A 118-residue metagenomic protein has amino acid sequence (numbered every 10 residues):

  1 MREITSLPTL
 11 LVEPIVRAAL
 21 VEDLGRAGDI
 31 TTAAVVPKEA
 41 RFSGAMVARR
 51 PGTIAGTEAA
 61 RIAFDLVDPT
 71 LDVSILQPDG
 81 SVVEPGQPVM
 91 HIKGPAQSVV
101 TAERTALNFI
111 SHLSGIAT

Functional and structural regions predicted by a protein language model:
R2-T118: Acidic/glycine-rich phosphate/pyrophosphate-binding loops and surrounding catalytic core that coordinate Mg2+
